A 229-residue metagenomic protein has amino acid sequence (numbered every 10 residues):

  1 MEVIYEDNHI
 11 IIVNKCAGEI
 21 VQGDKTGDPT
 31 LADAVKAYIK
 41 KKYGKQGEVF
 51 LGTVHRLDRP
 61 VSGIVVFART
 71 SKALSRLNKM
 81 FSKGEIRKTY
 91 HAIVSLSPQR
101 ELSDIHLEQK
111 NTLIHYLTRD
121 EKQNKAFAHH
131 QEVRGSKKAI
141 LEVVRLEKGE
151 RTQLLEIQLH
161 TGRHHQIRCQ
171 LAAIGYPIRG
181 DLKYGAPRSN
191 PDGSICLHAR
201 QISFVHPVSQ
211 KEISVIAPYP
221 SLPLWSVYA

Functional and structural regions predicted by a protein language model:
M1-A229: RNA pseudouridine synthases
